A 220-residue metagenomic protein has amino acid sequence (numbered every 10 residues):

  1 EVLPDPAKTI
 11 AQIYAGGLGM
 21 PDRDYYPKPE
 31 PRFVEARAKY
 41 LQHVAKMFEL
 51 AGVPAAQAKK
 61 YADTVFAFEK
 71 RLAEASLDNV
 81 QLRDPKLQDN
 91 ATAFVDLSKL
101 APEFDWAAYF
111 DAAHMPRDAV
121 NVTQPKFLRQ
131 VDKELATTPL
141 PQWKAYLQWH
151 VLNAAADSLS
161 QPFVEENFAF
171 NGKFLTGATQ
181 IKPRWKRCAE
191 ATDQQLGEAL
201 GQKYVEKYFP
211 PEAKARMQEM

Functional and structural regions predicted by a protein language model:
E1-M220: Noncatalytic, helix-rich "gating/capping" subdomain that lines the substrate-entry/channel surface of large enzyme
